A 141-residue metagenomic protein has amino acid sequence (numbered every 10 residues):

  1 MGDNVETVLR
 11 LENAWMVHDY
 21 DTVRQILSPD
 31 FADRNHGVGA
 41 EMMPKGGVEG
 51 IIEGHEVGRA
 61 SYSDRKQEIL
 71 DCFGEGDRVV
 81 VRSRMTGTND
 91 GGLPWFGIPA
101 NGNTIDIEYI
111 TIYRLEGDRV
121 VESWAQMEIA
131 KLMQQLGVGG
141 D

Functional and structural regions predicted by a protein language model:
M1-D141: C-terminal and inter-domain tail/linker signature
